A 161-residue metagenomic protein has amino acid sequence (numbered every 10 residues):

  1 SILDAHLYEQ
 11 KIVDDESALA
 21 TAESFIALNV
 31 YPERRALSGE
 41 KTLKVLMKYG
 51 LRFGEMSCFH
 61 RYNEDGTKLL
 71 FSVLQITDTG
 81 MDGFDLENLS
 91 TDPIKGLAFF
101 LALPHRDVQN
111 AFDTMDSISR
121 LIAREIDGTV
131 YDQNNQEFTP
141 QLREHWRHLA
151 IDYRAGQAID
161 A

Functional and structural regions predicted by a protein language model:
S1-S17, T21: Extended, low-complexity intrinsically disordered regions enriched in serine/proline/glycine/threonine
D14, A20-A22, I26, K44 (+5 more regions): Core, soluble structural subunits of large cytosolic macromolecular machines
L19-R61: Extracytoplasmic beta-rich ectodomain segments of secreted or membrane-anchored proteins
A22, D65, T91-I94: Short flexible coil/turn linkers enriched for glycine and charged/polar residues that connect secondary-structure
K44-R52, D78, S117-G128: Short, intrinsically disordered, mixed-charge
R52-F84: Ser/Thr-rich, low-complexity intrinsically disordered terminal regions
F71-D78, F84, T91-H105: Active-site-adjacent structural patch at catalytic or cofactor/ligand-binding sites
A98-A161: Well-ordered alpha/beta subsegment
